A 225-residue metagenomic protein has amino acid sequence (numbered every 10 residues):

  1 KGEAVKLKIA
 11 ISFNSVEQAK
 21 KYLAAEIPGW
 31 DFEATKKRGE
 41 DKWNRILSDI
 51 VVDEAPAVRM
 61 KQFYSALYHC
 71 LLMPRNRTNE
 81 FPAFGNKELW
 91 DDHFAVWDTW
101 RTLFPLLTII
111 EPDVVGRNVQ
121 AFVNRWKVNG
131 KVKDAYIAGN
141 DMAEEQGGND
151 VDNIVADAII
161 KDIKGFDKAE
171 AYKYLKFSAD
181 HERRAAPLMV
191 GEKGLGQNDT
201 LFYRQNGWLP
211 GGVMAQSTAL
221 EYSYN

Functional and structural regions predicted by a protein language model:
K1-H93, N124, K131-V132, G165-D180: Acidic/polar, glycine-enriched structural segments that form the non-catalytic walls/loops of the carbohydrate-binding
A95-T99, L103-N225: Aromatic-rich carbohydrate-recognition surfaces in CAZymes
